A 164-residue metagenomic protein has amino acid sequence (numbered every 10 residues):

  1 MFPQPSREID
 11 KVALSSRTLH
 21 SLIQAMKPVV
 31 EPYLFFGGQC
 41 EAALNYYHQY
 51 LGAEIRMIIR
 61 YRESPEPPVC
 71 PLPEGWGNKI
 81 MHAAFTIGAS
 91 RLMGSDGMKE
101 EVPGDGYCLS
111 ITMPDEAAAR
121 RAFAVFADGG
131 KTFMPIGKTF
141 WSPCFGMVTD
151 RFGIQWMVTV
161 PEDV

Functional and structural regions predicted by a protein language model:
M1-A25: N-terminal amphipathic/basic-hydrophobic helices that include classical n-h-c signal peptides and signal-anchor
F2-Q4, K27, S64-L72, V102 (+1 more regions): Intrinsic-disorder/low-complexity coil detector
P3, A13, G37, T86 (+1 more regions): Compositionally biased, low-structure terminal segments
P5-R7, L34, D163: Intrinsically disordered, low-complexity segments enriched in proline/serine/threonine
T18-P28, R56-I59, N78-K79, A84-T86 (+2 more regions): Vicinal oxygen chelate
A25, L34-A89: Core segments of cupin and vicinal oxygen chelate
P32-L34, L109: A structural signal for short, well-ordered beta-strand segments
D105: Beta-strand acidic-aromatic groove motif in beta-rich domains, primarily in extracellular
